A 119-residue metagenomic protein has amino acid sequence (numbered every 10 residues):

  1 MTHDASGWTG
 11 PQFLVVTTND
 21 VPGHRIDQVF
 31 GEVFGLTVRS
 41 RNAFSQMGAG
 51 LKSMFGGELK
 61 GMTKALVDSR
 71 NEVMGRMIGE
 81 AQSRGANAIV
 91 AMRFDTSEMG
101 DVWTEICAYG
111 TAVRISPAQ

Functional and structural regions predicted by a protein language model:
M1-S45, T104-Q119: N-terminal presequence-like segments and the immediate start of the first folded domain
T18-V21, F94-M99: Short, solvent-exposed loop/turn elements at beta->coil junctions and helix N-caps that rim active or binding pockets
V33, V38, Q46-R93: Short, well-ordered alpha-helical segments
